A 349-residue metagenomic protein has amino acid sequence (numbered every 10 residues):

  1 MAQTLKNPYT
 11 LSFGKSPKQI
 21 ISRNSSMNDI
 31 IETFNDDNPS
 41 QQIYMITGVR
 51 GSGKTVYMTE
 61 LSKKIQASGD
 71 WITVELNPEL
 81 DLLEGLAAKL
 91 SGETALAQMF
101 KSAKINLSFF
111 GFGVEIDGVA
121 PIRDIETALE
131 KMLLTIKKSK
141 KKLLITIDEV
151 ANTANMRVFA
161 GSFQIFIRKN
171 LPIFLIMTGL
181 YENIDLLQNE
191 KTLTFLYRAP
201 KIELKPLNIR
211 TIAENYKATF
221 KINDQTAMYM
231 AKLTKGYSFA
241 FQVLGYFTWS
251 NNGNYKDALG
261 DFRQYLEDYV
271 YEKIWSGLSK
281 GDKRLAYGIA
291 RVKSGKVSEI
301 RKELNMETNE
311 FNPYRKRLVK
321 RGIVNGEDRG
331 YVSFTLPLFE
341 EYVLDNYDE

Functional and structural regions predicted by a protein language model:
M1-Y44, G92, L338-E341, E349: A short, basic N-terminal segment
A2-N7, Q264-E349: C-terminal leucine-rich, beta-strand-based interaction scaffolds used for sensing/assembly
N35, K235, W249, Y287-K293: Short, locally clustered residues in the helix-turn-helix/winged-helix DNA-binding domain
D36-I145, E149-V150, N309, V319: P-loop NTPase nucleotide-binding core
G51, E79-L82, N152, L180-D185 (+2 more regions): Conserved nucleotide-binding/hydrolysis micro-motifs of P-loop NTPases
G118-E182, N189-E190: Conserved Walker B catalytic segment
N183-K232, N252-G253: Helix-loop-helix "sensor" segment of P-loop NTPases
A218-Y271: Amphipathic alpha-helical "lid/sensor" segments that cap RecA-like P-loop NTPase cores
